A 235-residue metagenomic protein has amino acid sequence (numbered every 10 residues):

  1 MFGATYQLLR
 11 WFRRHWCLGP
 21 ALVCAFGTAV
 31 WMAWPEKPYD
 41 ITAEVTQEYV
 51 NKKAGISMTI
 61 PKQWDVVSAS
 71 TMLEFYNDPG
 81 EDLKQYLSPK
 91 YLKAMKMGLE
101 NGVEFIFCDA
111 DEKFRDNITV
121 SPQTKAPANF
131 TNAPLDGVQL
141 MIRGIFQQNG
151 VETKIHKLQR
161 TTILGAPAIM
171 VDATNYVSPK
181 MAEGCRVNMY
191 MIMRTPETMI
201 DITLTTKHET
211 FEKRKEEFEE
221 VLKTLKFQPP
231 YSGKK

Functional and structural regions predicted by a protein language model:
F2-R115, T124-F130, Q147-I155, R160-A166 (+3 more regions): N-terminal targeting sequences that direct proteins away from the cytosol to non-cytosolic compartments
F130-G137: A solvent-exposed, acidic/Ser-Thr-rich amphipathic alpha-helical stretch
Q139-Q147: Short, non-transmembrane alpha-helical segments in secretory-pathway proteins
R186-N188: A short beta-strand signature within small-molecule sensing/ligand-binding domains used in signal transduction
Y190-I192: Alpha-helical membrane segments in multi-pass integral membrane proteins
